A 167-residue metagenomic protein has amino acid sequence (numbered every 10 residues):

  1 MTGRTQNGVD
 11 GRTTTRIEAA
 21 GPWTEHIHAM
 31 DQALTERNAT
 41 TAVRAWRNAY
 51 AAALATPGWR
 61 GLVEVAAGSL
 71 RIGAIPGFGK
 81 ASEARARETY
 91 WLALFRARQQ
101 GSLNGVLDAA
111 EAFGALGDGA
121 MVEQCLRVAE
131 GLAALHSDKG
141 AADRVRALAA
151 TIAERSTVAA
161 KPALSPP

Functional and structural regions predicted by a protein language model:
T2-G8, T35-R47, G79-T89: Helix-turn-helix repeat elements of alpha-solenoid scaffolds
R16-T41, A45-A52: Alpha-helical segment of the N-proximal tetratricopeptide repeat
A19-D31, G58-P76, L103-A115, A147-T151: Amphipathic alpha-helical repeat scaffolds of TPR domains
M30-T41, R71-A84, G114-E123, V158-P162: Short coil/turn connectors between adjacent alpha-helices in alpha-solenoid helical repeat scaffolds
A33, W46-A49, A53, A93 (+3 more regions): Eukaryotic all-alpha helical interaction scaffolds
A51-Q100: Alpha-helical adaptor scaffolds
T56-G61, G101-S102, M121, L132-V145: Boundary/linker segments of alpha-helical solenoid repeat arrays
A109, H136-P167: Terminal, low-structured helical/coil segments at or just beyond the last alpha-helical repeat
